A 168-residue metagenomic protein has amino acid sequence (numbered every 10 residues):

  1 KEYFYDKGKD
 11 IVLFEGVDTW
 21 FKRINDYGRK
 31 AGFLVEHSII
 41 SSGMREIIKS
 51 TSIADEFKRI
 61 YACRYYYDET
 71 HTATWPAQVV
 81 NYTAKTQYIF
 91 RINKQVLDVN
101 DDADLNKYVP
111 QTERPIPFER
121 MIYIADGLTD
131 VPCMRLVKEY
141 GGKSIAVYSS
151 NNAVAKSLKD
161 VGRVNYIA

Functional and structural regions predicted by a protein language model:
K1: Conserved phosphoryl-transfer catalytic core
F4-Y5: Glycine- and acidic
G8-D10, F14-A168: C-terminal cap/substrate-recognition subdomain and adjoining C-terminal extension of metal-dependent phosphatase-like
